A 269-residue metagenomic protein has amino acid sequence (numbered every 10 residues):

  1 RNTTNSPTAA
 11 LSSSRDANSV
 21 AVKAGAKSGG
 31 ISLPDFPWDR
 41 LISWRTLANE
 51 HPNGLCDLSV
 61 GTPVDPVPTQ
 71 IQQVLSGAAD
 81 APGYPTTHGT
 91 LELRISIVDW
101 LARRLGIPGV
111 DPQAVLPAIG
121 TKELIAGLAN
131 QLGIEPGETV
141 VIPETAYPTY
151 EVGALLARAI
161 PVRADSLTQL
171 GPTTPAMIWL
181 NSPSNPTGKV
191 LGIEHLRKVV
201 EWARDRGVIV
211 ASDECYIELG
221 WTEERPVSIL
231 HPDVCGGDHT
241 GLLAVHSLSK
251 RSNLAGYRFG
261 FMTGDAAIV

Functional and structural regions predicted by a protein language model:
R1, D233-V269: Conserved core segment of the aminotransferase class I/II
R1-T8, S12-R15, S19: Low-acidity, Ser/Thr- and Arg-rich intrinsically disordered low-complexity segments
K27-G120: N-terminal small-domain helix-loop-helix segment of the aminotransferase-like
A81-W202, I217-G237, L243: Conserved core of the PLP fold type I
V210-A211: Residue-level marker for buried hydrophobic side chains located in beta-strands that build the well-ordered beta-sheet
E214: Walker B catalytic acidic pair
